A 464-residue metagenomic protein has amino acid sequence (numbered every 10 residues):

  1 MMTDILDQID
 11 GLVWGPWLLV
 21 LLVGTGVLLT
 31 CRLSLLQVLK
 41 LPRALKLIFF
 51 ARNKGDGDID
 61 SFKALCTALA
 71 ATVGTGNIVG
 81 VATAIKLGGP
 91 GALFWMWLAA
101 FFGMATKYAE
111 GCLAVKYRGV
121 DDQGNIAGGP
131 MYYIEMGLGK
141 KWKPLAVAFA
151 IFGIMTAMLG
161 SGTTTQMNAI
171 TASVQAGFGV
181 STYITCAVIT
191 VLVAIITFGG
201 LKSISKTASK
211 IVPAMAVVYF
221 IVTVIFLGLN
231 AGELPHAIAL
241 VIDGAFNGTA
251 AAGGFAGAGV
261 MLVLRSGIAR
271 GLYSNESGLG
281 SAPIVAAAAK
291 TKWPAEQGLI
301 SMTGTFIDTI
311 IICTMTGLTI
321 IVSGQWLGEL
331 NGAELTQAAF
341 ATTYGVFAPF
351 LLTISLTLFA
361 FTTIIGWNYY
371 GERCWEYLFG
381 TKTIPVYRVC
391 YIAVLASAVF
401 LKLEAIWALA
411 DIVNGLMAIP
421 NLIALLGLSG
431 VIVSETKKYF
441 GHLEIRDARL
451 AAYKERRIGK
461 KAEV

Functional and structural regions predicted by a protein language model:
M1-T75, I85-A92, G103, A396 (+1 more regions): N-terminal alpha-helical transmembrane segments of multi-pass membrane transport and channel/translocase proteins
M2, L18, R32-Q37, G76-V81 (+7 more regions): Transmembrane helix-loop junctions in multi-pass membrane proteins
D10-R43, K86-G124, L145, D308-M315 (+2 more regions): Extracellular loop-to-transmembrane helix junctions
L21-L28, L33-L45, M167-V174, S181-I242 (+2 more regions): Membrane-interface loop-to-helix entry segments
T25, L29-T30, F102-G124, M131 (+2 more regions): Helix-loop-helix module between adjacent transmembrane segments
T30, E110-R118, D122, V224-L240 (+4 more regions): Extracellular/periplasmic helix-exit of transmembrane alpha-helices
L35-S61, T83-I85, G89-L93, W97 (+4 more regions): Flexible loop linkers connecting adjacent transmembrane helices in multi-pass alpha-helical membrane transporters
G55-L87, L113-G137, A148-I151, M155 (+2 more regions): Alpha-helical membrane segments and immediately flanking helix-loop junctions that form or couple to the substrate/ion
